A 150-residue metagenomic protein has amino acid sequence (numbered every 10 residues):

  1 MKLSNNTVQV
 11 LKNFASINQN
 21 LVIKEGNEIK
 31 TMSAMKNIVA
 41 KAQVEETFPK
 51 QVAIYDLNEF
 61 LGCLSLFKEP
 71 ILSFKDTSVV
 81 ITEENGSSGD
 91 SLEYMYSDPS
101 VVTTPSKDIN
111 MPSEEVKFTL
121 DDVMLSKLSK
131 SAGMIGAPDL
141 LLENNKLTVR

Functional and structural regions predicted by a protein language model:
M1-M95, M111-R150: DNA polymerase processivity clamps
P99-V101: Charge-dense, extended regions
P105-K107: Conserved mixed alpha/beta catalytic, RNA-binding, or beta-rich assembly cores of soluble enzyme, regulatory
